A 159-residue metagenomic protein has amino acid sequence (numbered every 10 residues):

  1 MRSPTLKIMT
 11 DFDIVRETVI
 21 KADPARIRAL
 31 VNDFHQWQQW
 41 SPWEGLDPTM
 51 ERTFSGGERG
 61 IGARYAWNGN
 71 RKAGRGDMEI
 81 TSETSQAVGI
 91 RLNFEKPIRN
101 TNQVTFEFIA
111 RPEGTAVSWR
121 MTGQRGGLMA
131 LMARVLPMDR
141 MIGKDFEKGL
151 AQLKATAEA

Functional and structural regions predicted by a protein language model:
M1-G57: Hydrophobic ligand-binding cavity/cleft-lining segments
I8-T10, G57-R59, N70-K72, K96-N100 (+1 more regions): A generic structural micro-feature
D13-V15, A73-M78, R99-T105: Short, surface-exposed coil-to-beta transition loops
P24, A155-A159: Generic C-terminal helix-cap and adjacent flexible tail
R26-W37, Y65, I80, I90 (+3 more regions): Hydrophobic pocket/interface hotspot
E58-A66, E83-R91: Short, hydrophobic/aromatic-rich segments at coil-to-beta transitions
R71-G74, E83-V88, I98: Short, charged/polar surface micro-motifs in flexible loops or helix N-caps
A87-K148, L153-A155: Beta-strand/loop substructures that line and gate deep hydrophobic ligand-binding cavities in soluble
